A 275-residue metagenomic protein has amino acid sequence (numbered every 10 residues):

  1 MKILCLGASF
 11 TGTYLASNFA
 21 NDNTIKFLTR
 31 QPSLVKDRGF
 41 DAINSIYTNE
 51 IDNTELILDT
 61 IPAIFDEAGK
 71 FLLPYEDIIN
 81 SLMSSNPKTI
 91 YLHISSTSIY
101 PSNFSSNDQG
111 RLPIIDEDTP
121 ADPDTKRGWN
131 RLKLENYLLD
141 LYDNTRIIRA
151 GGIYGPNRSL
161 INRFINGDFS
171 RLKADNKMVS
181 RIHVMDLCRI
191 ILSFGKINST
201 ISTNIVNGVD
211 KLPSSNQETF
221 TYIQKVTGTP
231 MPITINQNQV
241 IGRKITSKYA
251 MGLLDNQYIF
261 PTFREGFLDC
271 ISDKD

Functional and structural regions predicted by a protein language model:
I3-G7: Conserved N-terminal Rossmann-fold NAD(P)-binding element of oxidoreductases
G12-T13: N-terminal Rossmann-fold NAD(P) dinucleotide-binding loop
L34, R38-S81: NAD(P)H-binding glycine-rich loop region in Rossmannoid oxidoreductase-like domains and their noncatalytic homologs
T48, M231, N238-D275: C-terminal amphipathic/interface module of NAD(P)-dependent oxidoreductases and related NAD-binding regulators
N80-D124: Conserved Rossmann-fold NAD(P)-dependent oxidoreductase catalytic core, especially the SDR/UDP-sugar
E135-P156: Conserved beta-loop-beta element that borders a ligand/cofactor-binding pocket
I153-R163, L172-G195: Substrate-positioning beta->alpha
I190, I197-V240: Mid/C-terminal beta-alpha module of Rossmann-like enzyme folds, strongest in SDR-family dehydrogenases/epimerases
